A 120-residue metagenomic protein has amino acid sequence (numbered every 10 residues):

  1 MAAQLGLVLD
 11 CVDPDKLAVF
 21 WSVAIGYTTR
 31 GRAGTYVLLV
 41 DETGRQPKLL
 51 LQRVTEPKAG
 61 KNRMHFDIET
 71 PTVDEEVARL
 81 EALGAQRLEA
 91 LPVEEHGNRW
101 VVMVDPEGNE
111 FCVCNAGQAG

Functional and structural regions predicted by a protein language model:
A2-L9, V23, G31, V37-V40 (+2 more regions): Vicinal oxygen chelate
Q4-V12, E56-L80, R99-V104: Vicinal oxygen chelate
V12-F20: Hydrophobic ligand-binding cavity/cleft-lining segments
K16, Q46, E75: Short alpha-helical
